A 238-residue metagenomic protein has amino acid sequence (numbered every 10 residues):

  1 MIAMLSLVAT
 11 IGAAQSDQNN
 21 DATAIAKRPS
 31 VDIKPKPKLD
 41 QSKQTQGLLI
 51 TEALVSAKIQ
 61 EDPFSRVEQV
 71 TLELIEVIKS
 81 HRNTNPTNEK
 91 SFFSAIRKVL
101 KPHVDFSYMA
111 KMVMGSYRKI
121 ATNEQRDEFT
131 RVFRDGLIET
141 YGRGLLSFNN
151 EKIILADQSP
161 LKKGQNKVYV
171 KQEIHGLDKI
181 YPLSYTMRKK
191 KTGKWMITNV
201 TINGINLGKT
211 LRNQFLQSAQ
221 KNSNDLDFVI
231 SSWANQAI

Functional and structural regions predicted by a protein language model:
M1-S16: Sec-dependent N-terminal signal peptides
A13-Q46: N-terminal propeptides/low-complexity segments immediately following signal peptides in secreted or periplasmic proteins
R28, K36, Q46-Y141: Early exported N-terminus immediately downstream of N-terminal targeting peptides
P86-T87, I154, F228-V229: Short, hydrophobic secondary-structure boundary micro-motifs
R118, D135-G136, H175-G176, N203-L207: Solvent-exposed loop/turn segments at secondary-structure junctions within structured extracellular/periplasmic domains
E139-Y181, S232, Q236-I238: Surface-exposed, charged secondary-structure patches
H175-G204: Extended hydrophobic
K191, N199-I238: Low-complexity, intrinsically disordered terminal/linker segments enriched in charged and Gly/Pro repeats
